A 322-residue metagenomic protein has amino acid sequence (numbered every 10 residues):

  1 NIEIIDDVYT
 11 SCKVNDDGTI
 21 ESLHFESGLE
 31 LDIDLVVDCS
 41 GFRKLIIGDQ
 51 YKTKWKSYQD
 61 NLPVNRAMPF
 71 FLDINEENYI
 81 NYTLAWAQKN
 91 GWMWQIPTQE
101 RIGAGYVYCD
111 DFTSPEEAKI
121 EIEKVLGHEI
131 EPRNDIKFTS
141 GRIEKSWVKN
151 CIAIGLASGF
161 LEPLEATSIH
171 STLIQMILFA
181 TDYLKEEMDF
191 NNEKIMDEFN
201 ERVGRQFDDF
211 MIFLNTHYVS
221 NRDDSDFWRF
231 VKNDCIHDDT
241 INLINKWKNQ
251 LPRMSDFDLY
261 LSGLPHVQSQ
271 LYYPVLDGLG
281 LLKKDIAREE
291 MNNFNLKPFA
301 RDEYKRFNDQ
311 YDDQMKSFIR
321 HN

Functional and structural regions predicted by a protein language model:
N1-I122, M176: Predominantly flavin-linked oxidoreductase catalytic cores and closely associated redox partners
E3-I5, E131-N134, I152: General small-molecule cofactor/ligand-binding pocket signal
N15-E21, K145-K149, R222-D223: A short, glycine/Asx- and small/polar-enriched loop/turn that sits immediately N-terminal to a beta-strand
L35, W92, W147, C151 (+3 more regions): Tryptophan-centric aromatic hotspots in well-structured domains and transmembrane helices
L45-D49, L164, D208-M211: A short acidic (Asp/Glu
Q88-T139, G159-H170, K185-M188, N192: Conserved FAD/dinucleotide-binding core of flavoprotein oxidoreductases
I143-D208: Conserved mid-domain beta->alpha element of the FAD-binding
L184-N322: Long, low-complexity C-terminal extensions of enzymes
